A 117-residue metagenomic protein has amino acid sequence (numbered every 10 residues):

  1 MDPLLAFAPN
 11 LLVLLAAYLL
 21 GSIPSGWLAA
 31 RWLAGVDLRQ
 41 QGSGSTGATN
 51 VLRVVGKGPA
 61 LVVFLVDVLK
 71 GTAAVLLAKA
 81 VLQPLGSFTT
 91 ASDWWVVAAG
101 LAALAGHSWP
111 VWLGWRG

Functional and structural regions predicted by a protein language model:
M1-A8: Short, strongly hydrophobic alpha-helical membrane anchors
A8-A34: N-terminal signal-anchor transmembrane alpha helix
P9, L14, G58-L65, L69-W115: Nucleotide and nucleotide-moiety/phosphate-recognizing core
S22-L28, A73, W115-G117: Transmembrane helix boundary and interhelical junction motifs in multipass membrane proteins
W27-A60, G117: Cytosolic, membrane-interface loops and tails of multi-pass inner-membrane proteins
